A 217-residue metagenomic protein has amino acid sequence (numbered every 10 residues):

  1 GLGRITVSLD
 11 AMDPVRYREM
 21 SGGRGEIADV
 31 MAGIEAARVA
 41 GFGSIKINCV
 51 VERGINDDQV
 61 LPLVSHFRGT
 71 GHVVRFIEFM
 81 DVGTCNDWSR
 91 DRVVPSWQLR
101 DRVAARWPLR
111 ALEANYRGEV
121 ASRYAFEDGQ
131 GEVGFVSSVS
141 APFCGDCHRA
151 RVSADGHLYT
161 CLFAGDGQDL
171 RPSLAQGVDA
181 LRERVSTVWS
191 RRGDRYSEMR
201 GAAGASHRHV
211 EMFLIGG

Functional and structural regions predicted by a protein language model:
G1-I77: Radical SAM/AdoMet-radical enzyme domain recognition
S65, G69, F79-G217: Auxiliary Fe-S-binding modules of radical SAM enzymes
